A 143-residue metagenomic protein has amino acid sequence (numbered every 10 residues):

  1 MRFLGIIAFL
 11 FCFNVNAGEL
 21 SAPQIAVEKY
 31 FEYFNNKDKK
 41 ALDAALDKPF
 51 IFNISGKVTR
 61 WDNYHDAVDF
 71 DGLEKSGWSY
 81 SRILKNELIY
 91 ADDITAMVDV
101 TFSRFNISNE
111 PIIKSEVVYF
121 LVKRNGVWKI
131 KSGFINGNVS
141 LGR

Functional and structural regions predicted by a protein language model:
F3-V15: Sec-dependent N-terminal signal peptides
C12-A44: Short, low-complexity N-terminal intrinsically disordered segments enriched in polar/charged residues
Y30, A41-L42, F50, V98 (+1 more regions): Hydrophobic pocket/interface hotspot
E32, A44-V58: Short, solvent-exposed secondary-structure junction/capping segments
N35, R104-N106, L121-K123: Beta-strand elements of well-folded, non-transmembrane domains
W61, F105-S108, G137-L141: A short local loop/turn or secondary-structure capping micro-motif enriched for an aromatic residue
A67-E110: Surface-exposed, charged secondary-structure patches
K114-R143: Short beta-strand edge/turn micro-motifs at domain boundaries
